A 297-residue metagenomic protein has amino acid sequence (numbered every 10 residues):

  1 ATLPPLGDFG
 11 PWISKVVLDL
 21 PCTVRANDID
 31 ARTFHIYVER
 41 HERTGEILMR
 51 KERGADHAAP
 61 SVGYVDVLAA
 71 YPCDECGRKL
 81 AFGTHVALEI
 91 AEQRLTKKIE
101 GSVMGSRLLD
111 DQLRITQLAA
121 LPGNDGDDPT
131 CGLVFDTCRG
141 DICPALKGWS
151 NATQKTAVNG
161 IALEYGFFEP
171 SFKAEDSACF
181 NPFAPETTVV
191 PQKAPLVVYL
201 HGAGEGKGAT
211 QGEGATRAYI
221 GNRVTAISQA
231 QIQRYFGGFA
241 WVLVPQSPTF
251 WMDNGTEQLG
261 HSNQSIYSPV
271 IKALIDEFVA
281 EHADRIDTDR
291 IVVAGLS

Functional and structural regions predicted by a protein language model:
A1-K15, V38-A194: A domain-start/cap signature at the N-terminus of enzymes
W12, V16, D30, Y267-L274: Stable alpha-helical elements in mature extracytoplasmic
V17-T23: Short edge beta-strand/loop segments characteristic of extracellular beta-sandwich folds
T23-D30, V190: A short beta-turn/strand-edge loop motif at beta-sheet boundaries
A26-I29, T44-E46, A174-S177, E205-T210 (+1 more regions): Short, solvent-exposed loop/turn elements at domain surfaces
L80-A81, V189-K193, Q233-G238, R285-I286: Extracellular/periplasmic catalytic domains that process cell-envelope and extracellular macromolecules
T187-Q192, N254-L296: Gly/Ser-rich "nucleophile elbow"/oxyanion-hole loop immediately N-terminal to the catalytic nucleophile in hydrolases
K193-L196, A203-V270: Active-site machinery of serine-nucleophile hydrolases
